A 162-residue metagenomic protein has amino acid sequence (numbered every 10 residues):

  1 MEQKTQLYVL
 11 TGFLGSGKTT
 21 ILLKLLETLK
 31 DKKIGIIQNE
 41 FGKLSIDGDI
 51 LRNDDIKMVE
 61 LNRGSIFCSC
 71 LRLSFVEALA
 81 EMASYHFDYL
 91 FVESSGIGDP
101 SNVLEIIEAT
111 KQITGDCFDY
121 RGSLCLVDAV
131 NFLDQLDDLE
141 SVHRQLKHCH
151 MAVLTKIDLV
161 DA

Functional and structural regions predicted by a protein language model:
E2, R144, V160-A162: C-terminal accessory "lid"/substrate-recognition subdomains
E2-S16, T20-Q135, E140: Nucleotide-state-sensitive switch-loop elements of NTP-binding domains
S94, L126-V130, C149-A162: G-domain G4 guanine-recognition motif of GTPases
L136-H148, A152: Flexible active-site lid/hinge loop adjacent to a nucleotide/diphosphate and Mg2+-phosphate binding pocket
